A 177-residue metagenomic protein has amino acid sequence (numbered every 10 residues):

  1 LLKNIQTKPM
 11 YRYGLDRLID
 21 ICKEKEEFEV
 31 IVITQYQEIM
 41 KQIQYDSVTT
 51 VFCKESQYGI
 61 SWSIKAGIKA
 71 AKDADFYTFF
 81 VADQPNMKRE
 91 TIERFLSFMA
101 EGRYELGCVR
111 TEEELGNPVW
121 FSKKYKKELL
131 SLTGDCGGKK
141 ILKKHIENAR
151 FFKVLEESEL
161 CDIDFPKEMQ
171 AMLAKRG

Functional and structural regions predicted by a protein language model:
L1-T34: N-terminal glycine-rich phosphate-binding loop and ensuing alpha1 helix
I5-P9, T34, K54-W62, N86 (+4 more regions): Residues at secondary-structure transition points
E27-V30, D75-F76, N148: Residues at the starts of beta-strands that form the adenosine-phosphate
E38, Q42-F76: Short phosphate-binding loop-to-helix
Q44-S47, Y125, H145: Short, structured coil segments at secondary-structure junctions
I60-K123, K127: Conserved beta-loop-beta/alpha segment of the NTase-like Rossmann-fold superfamily that binds/positions NTPs
S131-G177: Conserved alpha/beta core of the MobA/IspD/sugar-nucleotide pyrophosphorylase nucleotidyltransferase superfamily
